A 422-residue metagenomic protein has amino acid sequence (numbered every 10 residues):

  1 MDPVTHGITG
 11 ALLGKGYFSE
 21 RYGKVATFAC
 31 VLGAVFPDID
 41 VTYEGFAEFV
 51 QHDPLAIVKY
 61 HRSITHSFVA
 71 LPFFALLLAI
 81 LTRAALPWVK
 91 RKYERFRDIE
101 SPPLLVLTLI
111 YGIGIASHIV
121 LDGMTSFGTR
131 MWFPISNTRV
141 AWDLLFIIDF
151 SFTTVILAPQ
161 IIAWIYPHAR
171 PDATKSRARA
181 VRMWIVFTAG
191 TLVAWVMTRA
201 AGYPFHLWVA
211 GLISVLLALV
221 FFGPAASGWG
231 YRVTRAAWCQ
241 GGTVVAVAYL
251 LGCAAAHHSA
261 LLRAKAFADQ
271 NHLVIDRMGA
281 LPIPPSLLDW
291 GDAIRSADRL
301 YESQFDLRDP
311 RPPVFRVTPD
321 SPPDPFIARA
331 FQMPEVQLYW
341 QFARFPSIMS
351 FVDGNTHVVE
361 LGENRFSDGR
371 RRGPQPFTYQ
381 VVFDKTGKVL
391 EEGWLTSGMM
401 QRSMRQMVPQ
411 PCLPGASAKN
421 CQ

Functional and structural regions predicted by a protein language model:
M1-S259, R263-V274, G279-P282: N-terminal membrane-targeting hydrophobic helices
D269-Q422: Extracytosolic and intramembrane catalytic regions of membrane-associated proteins in envelope/secretory systems
